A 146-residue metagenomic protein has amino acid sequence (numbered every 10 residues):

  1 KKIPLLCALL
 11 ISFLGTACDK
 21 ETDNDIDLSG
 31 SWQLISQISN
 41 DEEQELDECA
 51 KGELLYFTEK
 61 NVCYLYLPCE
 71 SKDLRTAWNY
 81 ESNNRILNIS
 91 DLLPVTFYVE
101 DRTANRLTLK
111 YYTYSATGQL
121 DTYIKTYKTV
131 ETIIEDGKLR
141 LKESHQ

Functional and structural regions predicted by a protein language model:
K2-I3, T103: Hydrophobic alpha-helical segments, especially transmembrane helices and their immediate juxtamembrane helical caps
I3-S12: Sec-dependent N-terminal signal peptides
L14-A17: C-terminal motif of bacterial Sec signal peptides marking the signal peptidase cleavage site
D19-A77, E81-Q146: Lipid interaction determinants
